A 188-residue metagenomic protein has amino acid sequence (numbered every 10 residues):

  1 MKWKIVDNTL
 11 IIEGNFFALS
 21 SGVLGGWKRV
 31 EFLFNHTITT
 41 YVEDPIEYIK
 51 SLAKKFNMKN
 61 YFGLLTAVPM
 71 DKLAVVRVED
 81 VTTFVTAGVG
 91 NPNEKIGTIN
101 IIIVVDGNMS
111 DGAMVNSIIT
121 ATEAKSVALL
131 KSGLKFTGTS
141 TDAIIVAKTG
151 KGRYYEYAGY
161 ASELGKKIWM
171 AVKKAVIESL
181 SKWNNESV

Functional and structural regions predicted by a protein language model:
M1-V188: Alpha/propeptide regions of enzymes that mature by internal proteolysis
